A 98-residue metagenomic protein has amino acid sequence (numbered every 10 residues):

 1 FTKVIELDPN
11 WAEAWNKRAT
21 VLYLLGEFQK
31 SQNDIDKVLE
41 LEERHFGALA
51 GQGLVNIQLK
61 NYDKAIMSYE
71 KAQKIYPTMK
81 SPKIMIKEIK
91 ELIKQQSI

Functional and structural regions predicted by a protein language model:
V4, K37-V38, K71-A72: Canonical positions in the second alpha-helix
L24, Q58, E88-Q95: Register position in tetratricopeptide repeats
